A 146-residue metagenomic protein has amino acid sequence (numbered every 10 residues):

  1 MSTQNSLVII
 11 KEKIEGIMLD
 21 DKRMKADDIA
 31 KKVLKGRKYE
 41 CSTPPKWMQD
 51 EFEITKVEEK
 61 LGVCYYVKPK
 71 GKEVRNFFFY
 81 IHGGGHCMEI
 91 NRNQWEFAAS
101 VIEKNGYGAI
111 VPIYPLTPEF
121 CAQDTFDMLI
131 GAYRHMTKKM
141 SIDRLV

Functional and structural regions predicted by a protein language model:
M1-V67: A glycine/proline-hinged amphipathic helix-loop "lid/cap" segment that gates access to hydrophobic ligand pockets
G16-M18, R23-K25, F77-F78, F126 (+1 more regions): Localized chelating/binding microdomains that coordinate divalent metal ions or stabilize phosphate-bearing
G71-E73: Short strand-connecting beta-turns/loops that link adjacent beta-strands
R75-G84: Short beta-strand element of the alpha/beta-hydrolase
H86-R92: Glycine/threonine-rich flexible loop motifs
N91, F97, P112-R144: Catalytic nucleophile-loop/oxyanion-hole region of alpha/beta-hydrolase and closely related hydrolase-like folds
G106-I110: A fold-wide structural signal in alpha/beta-hydrolase
